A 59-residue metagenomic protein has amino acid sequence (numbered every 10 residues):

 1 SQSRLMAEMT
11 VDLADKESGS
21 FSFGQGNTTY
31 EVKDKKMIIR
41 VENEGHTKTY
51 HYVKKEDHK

Functional and structural regions predicted by a protein language model:
S1-K59: Beta-strand/loop motifs with alternating small/hydrophobic and polar/acidic residues, enriched in the first structured
